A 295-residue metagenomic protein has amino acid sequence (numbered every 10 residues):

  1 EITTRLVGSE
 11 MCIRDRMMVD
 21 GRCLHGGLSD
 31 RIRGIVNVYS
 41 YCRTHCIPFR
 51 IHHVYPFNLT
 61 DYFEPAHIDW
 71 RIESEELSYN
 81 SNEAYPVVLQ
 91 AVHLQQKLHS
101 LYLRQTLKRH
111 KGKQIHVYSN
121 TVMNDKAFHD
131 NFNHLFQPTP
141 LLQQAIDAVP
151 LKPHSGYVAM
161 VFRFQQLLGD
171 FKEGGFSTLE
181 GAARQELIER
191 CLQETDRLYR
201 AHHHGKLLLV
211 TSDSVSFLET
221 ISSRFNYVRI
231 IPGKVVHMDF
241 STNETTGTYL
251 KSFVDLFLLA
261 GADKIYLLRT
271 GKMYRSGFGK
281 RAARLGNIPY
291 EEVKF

Functional and structural regions predicted by a protein language model:
E1-I13: Single conserved hydrophobic/aromatic residue that forms the stacking wall/gate of nucleotide- or nucleobase-binding
R14-H25: Nucleotide-activated donor-dependent transferases that construct or modify glycoconjugates
L24-R33: A short, glycine/small-residue-rich beta-strand->loop->alpha-helix junction that serves as a flexible
V36, S252-F295: A donor-sugar binding/catalytic signature common to diverse glycosyltransferases and related nucleotide-sugar
Y41-H45, H99-M238: Core catalytic architecture of nucleotide-activated donor-dependent transferases building glycoconjugates
V54-L103: A glycine-rich helix N-cap at a beta->alpha junction
Y62-W70, S216-Y227, G279-R284: Short, aromatic/basic amphipathic alpha-helical patches
I230-L268: Donor nucleotide-activated moiety binding/catalytic core segment of transferases that use nucleotide-activated donors
